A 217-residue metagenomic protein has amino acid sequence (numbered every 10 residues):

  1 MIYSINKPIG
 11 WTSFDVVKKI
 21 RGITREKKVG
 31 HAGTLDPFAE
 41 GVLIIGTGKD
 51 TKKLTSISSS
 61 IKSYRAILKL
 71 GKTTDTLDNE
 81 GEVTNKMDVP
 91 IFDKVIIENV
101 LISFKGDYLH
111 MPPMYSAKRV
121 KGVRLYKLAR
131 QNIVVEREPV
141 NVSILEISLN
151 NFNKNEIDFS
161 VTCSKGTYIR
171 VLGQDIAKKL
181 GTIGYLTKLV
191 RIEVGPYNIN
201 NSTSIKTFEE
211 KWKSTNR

Functional and structural regions predicted by a protein language model:
M1-R217: Catalytic/RNA-binding core of pseudouridine synthases
